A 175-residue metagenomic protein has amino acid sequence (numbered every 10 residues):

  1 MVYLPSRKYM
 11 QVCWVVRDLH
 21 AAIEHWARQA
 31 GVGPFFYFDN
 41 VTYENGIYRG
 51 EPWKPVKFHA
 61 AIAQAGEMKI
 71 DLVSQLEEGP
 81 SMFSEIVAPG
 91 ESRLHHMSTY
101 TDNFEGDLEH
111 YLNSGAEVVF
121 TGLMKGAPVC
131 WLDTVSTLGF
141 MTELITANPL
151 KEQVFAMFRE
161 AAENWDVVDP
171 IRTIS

Functional and structural regions predicted by a protein language model:
M1-M10, W14-F36, G50-E117, D133-S175: Glyoxalase I/VOC metalloenzyme domain signal
K8, K125-P128: Short acidic/glycine-enriched loop/turn segments that link adjacent beta-strands
F36-N40, L123: Conserved catalytic-core motifs of GNAT/GCN5-like acyltransferases
Y43-Y48: Short, charge-patterned binding micro-sites
